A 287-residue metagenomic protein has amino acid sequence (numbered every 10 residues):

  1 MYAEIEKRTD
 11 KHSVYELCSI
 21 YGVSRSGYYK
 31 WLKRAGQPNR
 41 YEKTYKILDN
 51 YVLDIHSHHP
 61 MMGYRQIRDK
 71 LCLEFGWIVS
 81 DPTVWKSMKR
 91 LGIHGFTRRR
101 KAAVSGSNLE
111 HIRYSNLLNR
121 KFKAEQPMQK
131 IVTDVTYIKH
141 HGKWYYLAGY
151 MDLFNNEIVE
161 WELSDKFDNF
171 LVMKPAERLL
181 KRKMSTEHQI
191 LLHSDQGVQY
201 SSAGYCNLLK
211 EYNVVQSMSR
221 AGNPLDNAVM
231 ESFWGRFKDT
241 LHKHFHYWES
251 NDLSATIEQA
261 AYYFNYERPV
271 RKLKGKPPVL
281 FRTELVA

Functional and structural regions predicted by a protein language model:
M1-H12, D49, L53-H58: Short, amphipathic alpha-helical "recognition" segments used to contact nucleic acids or chromatin
H12-S13, M62, V79, W248: Residue-level signal for the short linker/turn that defines the boundary of a DNA-recognition helix
C18, R25-Q126, N223, P277-L285: Basic, flexible linker segments flanking DNA-binding modules in nucleic acid-interacting mobile-element proteins
C18, Y28, V52, I67 (+15 more regions): Mobile genetic element proteins and their domesticated derivatives, centered on retroelements and DNA transposons
T97-A103, L192-Q196, K210-V229, F245-S250: RNase H-like polynucleotidyl transferase catalytic core
R120-V159, D165: An active-site-proximal beta-strand-loop segment
E162-S185: Active-site beta-loop-alpha junctions of metal-dependent nucleic acid enzymes, especially the RNase H-like/DDE
A203-C206, K210-V214, G235-A287: C-terminal domain-tail junction helix/linker
